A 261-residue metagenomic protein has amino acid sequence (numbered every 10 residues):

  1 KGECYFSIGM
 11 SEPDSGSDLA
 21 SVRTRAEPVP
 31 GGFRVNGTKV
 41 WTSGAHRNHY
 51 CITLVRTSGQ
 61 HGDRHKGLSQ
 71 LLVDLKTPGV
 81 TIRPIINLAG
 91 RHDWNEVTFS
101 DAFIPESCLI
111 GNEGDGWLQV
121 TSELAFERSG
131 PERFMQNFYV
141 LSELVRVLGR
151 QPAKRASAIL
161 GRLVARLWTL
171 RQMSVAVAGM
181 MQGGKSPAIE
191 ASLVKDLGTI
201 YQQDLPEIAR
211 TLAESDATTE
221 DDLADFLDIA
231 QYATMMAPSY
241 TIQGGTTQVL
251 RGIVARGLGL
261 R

Functional and structural regions predicted by a protein language model:
G2-S11, L54: A short, Trp-centered hydrophobic/proline-enriched beta-strand micro-motif
S15-D18, F33: Hydrophobic, small-residue-rich alpha-helical packing segments that form membrane-like cores
T24-E27: A structural signal for short hydrophobic beta-strand segments in well-ordered beta-sheet cores
G32, N36-T81: A short core secondary-structure module
V40-A45, L88-A89, S239-G244: Glycine-rich phosphate/pyrophosphate-binding beta-alpha loops
V80-Q172, Y240: Glycine-rich beta->alpha junctions and the first turn(s) of the following alpha-helix
Q119-F126, G130-F134, L141, A213-R261: Glycine-rich phosphate/cofactor-binding loops in nucleotide/flavin-utilizing enzymes
G149, K154-S157, W168-D225: C-terminal helix-coil-helix/basic helical segment that borders enzyme active sites and/or dimer interfaces and provides
